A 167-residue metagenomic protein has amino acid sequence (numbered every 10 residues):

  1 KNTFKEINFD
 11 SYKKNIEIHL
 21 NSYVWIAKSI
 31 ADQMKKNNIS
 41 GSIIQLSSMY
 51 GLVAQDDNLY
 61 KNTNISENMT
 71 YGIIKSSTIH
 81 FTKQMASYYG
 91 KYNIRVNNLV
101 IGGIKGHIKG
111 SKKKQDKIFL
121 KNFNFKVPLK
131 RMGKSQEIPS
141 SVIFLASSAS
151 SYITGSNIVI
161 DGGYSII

Functional and structural regions predicted by a protein language model:
K1-I16, D57, E67, G110 (+2 more regions): Substrate-binding pocket helix/loop in short-chain dehydrogenase/reductase
K5-S11, K35, I44-S77, T82-K91 (+1 more regions): Catalytic loop of short-chain dehydrogenase/reductase
A27-K28, K83: A short, exposed helix-loop element centered on a Lys and neighboring polar residues
D56-K61, K91, N98-V127: A glycine/serine/threonine-rich, flexible loop-to-helix segment that serves as the NAD(P) cofactor-binding "lid"
G90-R95, I153-G155: Short, small/polar-rich loop/turn modules that mediate ligand/substrate recognition or access, typified
V127-I138, A149: A conserved structural motif in NAD(P)-dependent oxidoreductases
V142-I143, T154-I167: Short C-terminal tail/terminal secondary-structure segment of NAD(P)H-dependent dehydrogenase/reductase domains
